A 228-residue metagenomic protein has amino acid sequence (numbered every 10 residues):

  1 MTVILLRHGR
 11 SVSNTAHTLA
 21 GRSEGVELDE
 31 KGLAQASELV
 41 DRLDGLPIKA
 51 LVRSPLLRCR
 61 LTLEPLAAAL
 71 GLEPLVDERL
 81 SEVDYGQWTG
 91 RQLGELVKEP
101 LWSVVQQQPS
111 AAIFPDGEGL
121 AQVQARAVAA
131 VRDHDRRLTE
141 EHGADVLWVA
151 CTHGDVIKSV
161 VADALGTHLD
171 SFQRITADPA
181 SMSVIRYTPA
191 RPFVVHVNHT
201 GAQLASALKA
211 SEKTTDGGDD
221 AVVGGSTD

Functional and structural regions predicted by a protein language model:
T2, L6-R7, V12-L72: Active-site-proximal alpha-helix that buttresses catalytic centers in soluble enzyme cores
T2, V83-G94, E140-V146, A162-D228: Acidic, low-complexity terminal tails and accessory targeting/binding regions of phosphate-metabolizing enzymes
S11, V156-I157: Short active-site segment of divalent metal-dependent hydrolases/proteases that encodes the spacing between
T18-E27, R91, S110, S211: Short glycine-enriched, charge-decorated loop/helix-capping segments at active-site entrances that position
S37-D44, Q124, V128-T139, V161: Generic structural signal for well-ordered alpha-helical scaffold segments
P47-P55, H142-G143, L147-C151: Short glycine-rich phosphate-binding loop at a beta-alpha junction
P65, S159, D163: Active-site signature of alpha/beta-hydrolase-fold catalytic machinery across serine- and Asp/Cys-nucleophile hydrolases
A69-A129, H196-N198, L208, V222-V223: Phosphate-handling substructures
